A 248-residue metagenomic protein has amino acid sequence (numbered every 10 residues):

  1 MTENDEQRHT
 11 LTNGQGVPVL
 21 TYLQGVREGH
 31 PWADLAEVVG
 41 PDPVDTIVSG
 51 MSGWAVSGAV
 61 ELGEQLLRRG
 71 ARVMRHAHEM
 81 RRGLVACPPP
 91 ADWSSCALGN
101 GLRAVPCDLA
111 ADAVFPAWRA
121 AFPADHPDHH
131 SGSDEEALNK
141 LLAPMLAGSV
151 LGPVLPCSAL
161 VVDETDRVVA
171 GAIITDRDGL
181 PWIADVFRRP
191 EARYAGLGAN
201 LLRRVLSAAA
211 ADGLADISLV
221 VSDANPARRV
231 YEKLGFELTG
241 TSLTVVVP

Functional and structural regions predicted by a protein language model:
M1-T10, S95-K140: Short amphipathic alpha-helix that is part of the acyltransferase structural core
M1-W54, E164, V169-P181: Conserved donor-binding loop and adjoining core beta-sheet/short helix segment in diverse acyl/aminoacyl transferases
G25, P127-F187: A conserved beta-strand-loop-helix scaffold within acyl/acetyltransferase catalytic domains
E37-L109, V245: Acyl-donor-binding surface of acyltransferase catalytic domains
V38-G50, R188, Y194-A211, R228 (+1 more regions): Conserved acetyl-CoA-binding loop-helix of GNAT-fold acetyltransferases
V48-V60, A209-S222: Conserved GNAT acetyl-CoA-binding A-motif
A59-H76, A199, D223-T241, P248: Conserved active-site alpha-helix within GNAT-family acetyltransferase domains
L201, S207, L219-S222, T244-V246: Extracellularly exposed regions in secreted/surface proteins, prominently low-complexity, repeat-rich
